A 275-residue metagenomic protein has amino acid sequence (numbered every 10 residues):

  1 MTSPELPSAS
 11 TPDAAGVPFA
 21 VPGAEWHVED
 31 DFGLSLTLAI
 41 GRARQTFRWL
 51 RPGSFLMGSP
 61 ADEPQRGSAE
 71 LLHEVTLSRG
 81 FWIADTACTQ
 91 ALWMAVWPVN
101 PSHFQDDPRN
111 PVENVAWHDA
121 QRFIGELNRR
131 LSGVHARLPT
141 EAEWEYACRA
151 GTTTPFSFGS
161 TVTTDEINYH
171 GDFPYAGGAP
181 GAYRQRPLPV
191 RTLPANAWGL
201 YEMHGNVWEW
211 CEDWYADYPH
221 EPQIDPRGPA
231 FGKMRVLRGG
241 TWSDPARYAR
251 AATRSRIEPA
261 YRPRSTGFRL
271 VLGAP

Functional and structural regions predicted by a protein language model:
T2-A15, F19, P194-N196, P229-P275: Disulfide-stabilized, aromatic/cysteine-rich ligand-recognition loop
S3, A14-W49: GGW-centered surface loops in extracellular recognition modules
L36-L38, S59-S78, G177-A179, Q185 (+1 more regions): Short, polar loop/linker segments at the starts of domains and inter-domain junctions
T37-P101, A116-H118, G205, A274: A short glycine-rich, aromatic-capped structural motif
L50, L56, P60-A61, H103-D106 (+1 more regions): Functional-site microenvironments in short loops/helix caps that host divalent-cation chemistry
W82-T86, E113-A116, L193, P259-P263: Aromatic-acidic/polar surface patches that form glycan- and anion
C88-V96, R122, D244, Y248 (+1 more regions): Generic alpha-helical secondary structure signal
